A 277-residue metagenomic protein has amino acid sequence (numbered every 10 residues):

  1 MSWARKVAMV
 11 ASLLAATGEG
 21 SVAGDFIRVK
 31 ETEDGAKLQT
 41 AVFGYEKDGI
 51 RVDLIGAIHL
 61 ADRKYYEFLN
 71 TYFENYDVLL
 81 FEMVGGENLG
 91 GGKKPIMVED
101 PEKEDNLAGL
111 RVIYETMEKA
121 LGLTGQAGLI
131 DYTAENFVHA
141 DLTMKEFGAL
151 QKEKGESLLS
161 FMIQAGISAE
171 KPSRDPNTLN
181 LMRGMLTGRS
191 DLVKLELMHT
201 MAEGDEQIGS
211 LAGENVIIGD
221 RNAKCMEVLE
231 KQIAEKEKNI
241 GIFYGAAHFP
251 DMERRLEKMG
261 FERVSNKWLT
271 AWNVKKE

Functional and structural regions predicted by a protein language model:
M1-A8: Bacterial N-terminal signal peptides that target proteins for export
A8-A16: Bacterial N-terminal signal peptides
L14, Y76, L256-M259: Alpha-helix boundary/capping residues
G20-D220, K231, S265-K275: Structured, acidic catalytic/metal-binding patches in enzyme active sites
N215, G219, A223-E277: A cross-kingdom marker for long, charged
